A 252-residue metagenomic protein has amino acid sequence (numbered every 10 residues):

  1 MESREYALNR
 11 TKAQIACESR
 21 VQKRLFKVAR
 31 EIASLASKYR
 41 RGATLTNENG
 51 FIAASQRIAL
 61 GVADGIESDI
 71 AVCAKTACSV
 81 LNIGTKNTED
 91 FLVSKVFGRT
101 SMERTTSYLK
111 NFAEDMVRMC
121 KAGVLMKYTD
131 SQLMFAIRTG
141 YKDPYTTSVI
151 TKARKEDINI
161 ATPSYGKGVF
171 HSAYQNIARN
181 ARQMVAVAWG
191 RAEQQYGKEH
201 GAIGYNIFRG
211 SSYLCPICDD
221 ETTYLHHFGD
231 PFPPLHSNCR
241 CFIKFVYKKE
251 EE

Functional and structural regions predicted by a protein language model:
M1-K167, Y247-E252: N-terminal leader/targeting and assembly helices and adjacent pre-domain segments
A161-E252: Acidic, glycine-rich two-metal-ion catalytic cores of nucleic acid-processing enzymes
